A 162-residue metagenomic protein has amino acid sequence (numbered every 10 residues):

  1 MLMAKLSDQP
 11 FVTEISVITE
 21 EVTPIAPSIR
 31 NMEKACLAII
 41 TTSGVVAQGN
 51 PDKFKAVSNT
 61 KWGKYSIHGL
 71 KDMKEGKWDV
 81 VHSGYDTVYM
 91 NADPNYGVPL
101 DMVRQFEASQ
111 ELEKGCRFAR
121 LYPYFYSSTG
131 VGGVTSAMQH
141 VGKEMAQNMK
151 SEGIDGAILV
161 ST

Functional and structural regions predicted by a protein language model:
M1-T162: An N-terminal assembly and electron-transfer interface module characteristic of large anaerobic redox and radical
